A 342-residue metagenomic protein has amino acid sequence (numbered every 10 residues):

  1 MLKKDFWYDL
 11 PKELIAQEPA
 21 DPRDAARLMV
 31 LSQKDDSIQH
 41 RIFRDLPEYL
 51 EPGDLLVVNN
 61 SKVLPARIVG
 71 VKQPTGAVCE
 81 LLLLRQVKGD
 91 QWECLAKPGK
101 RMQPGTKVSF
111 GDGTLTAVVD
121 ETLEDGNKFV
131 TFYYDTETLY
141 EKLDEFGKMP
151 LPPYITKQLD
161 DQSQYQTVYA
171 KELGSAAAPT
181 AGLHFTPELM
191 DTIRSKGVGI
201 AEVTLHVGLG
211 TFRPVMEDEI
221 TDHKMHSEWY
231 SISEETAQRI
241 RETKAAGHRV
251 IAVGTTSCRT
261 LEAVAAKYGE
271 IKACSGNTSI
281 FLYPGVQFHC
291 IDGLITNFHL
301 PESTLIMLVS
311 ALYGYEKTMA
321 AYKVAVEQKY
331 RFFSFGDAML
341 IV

Functional and structural regions predicted by a protein language model:
M1-V342: Surface-exposed, charge/polar-rich loops and edge strands
